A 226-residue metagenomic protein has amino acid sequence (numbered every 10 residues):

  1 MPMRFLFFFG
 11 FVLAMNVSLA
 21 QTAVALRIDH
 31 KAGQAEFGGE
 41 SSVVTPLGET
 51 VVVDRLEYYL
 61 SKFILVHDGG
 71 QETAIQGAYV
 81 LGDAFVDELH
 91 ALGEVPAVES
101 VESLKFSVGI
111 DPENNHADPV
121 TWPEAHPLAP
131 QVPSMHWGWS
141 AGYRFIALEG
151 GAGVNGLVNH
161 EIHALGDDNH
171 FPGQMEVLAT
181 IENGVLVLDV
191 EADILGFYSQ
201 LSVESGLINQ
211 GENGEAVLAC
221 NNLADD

Functional and structural regions predicted by a protein language model:
M1-M3: N-terminal secretory signal peptides that target proteins for export/translocation
L6-N16: Bacterial N-terminal signal peptides
Q21-D226: A short, solvent-exposed, low-complexity linear motif enriched for acidic/polar residues with Pro/Gly/Ser/Thr
